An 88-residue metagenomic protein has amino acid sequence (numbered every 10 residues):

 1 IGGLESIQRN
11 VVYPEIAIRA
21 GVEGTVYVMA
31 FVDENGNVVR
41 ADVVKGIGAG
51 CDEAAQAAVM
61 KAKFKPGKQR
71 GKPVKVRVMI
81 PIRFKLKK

Functional and structural regions predicted by a protein language model:
I1-R19, A57-K61, K85-K88: Acidic, low-complexity proline/glycine/alanine-rich linker and hinge segments
G2-G3, V22-T25, V32-K68: A short, well-structured alpha-helical segment
V26-V28, V78: A short, aliphatic-rich beta-strand micro-motif
A30-V32, F84: Hydrophobic beta-strand positions in extracellular immunoglobulin-like domains
